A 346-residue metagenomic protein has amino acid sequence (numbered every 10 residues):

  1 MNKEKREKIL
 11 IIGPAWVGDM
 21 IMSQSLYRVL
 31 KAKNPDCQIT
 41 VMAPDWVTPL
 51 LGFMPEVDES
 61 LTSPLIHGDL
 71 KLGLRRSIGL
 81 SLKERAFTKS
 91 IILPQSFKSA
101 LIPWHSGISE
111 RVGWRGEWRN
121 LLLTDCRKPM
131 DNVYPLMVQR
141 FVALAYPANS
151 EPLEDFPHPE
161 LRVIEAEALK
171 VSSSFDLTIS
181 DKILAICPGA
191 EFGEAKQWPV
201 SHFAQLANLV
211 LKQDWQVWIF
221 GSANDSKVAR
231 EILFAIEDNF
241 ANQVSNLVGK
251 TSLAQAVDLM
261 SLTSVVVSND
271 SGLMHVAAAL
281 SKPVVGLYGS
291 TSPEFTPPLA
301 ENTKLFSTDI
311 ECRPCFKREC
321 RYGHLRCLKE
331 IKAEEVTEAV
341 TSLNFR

Functional and structural regions predicted by a protein language model:
M1-R346: Catalytic machinery of carbohydrate-active enzymes, primarily nucleotide-sugar-dependent glycosyltransferases
